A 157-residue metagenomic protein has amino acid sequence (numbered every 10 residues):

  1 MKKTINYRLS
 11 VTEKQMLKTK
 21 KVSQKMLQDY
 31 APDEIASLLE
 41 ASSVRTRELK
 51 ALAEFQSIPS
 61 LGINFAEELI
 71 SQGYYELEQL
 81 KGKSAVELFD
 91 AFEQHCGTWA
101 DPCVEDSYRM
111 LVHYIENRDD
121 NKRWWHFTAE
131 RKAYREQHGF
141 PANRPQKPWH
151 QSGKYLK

Functional and structural regions predicted by a protein language model:
M1-V22, M26-K157: C-terminal extensions
